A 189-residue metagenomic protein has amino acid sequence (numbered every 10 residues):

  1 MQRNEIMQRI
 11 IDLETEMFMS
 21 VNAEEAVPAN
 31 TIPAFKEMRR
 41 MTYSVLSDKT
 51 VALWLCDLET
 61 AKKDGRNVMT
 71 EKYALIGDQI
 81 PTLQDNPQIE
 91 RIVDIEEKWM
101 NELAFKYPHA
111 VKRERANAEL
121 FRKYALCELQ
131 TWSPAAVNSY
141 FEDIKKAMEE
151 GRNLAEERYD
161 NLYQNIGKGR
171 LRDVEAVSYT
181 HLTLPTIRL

Functional and structural regions predicted by a protein language model:
Q2-E25, R91, K98-N101: Polar/charged low-complexity regulatory segments
R3-I6, K36, D48-V51, D85-Q88 (+4 more regions): Short amphipathic alpha-helical segments that mediate assembly, nucleic-acid/protein binding, or membrane association
I6-R9, R66, P108, A116: Soluble, non-transmembrane alpha-helical interaction regions
P28, P33-S44, F121-A125: A cross-kingdom feature marking solvent-exposed beta-strand/loop segments within repeated, beta-rich binding/scaffold
Y43, T50-E59, I92, L129-W132 (+1 more regions): Short, structured motif recognition centered on aromatic/hydrophobic residues
C56-D85, I144-S178: Repeat-associated, polar segments at repeat-unit boundaries in modular proteins
T82-C127, L182: Short, solvent-exposed interaction modules
T180-T186: Conserved small/polar residues in nucleotide/adenosyl-binding loops
